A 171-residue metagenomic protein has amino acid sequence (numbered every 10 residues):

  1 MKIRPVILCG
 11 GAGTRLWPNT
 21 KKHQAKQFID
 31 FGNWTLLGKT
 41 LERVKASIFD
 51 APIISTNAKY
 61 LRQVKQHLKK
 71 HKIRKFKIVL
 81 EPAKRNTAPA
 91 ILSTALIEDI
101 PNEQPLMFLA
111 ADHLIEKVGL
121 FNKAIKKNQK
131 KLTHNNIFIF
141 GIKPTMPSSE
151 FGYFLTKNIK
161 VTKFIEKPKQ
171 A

Functional and structural regions predicted by a protein language model:
M1-I7, R15-P18, W34-F108, L114-E116 (+1 more regions): Conserved N-terminal catalytic core of the sugar/cofactor nucleotidyltransferase
K2-I3, A25, E103, S148-F151: A structure-centric signal for secondary-structure junctions around beta-strands
G11: Active-site beta-to-alpha loop of glycosyltransferases that engages the nucleotide-sugar donor
T14-I29: Conserved N-terminal glycine-rich FAD pyrophosphate-binding loop of Rossmann-like flavoproteins
A25, N33-W34, L61, F121-K126: Amphipathic alpha-helical segments in well-structured domains
F28, I78-V79, I137-I139: Conserved beta-strand scaffold positions in the cores of enzyme catalytic domains, especially in NTP/NDP-utilizing
V118-A171: Conserved core of the sugar-phosphate nucleotidyltransferase
